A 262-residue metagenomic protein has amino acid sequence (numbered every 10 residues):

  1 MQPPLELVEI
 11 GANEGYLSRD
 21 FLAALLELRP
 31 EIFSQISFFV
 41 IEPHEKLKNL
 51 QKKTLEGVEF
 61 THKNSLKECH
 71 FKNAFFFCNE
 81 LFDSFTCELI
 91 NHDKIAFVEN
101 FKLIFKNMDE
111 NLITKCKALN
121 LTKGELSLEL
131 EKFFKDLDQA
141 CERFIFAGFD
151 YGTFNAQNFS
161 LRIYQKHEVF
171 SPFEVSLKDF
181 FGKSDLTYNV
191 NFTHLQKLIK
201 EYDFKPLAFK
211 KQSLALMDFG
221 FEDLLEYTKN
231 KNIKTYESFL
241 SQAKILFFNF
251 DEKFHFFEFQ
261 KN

Functional and structural regions predicted by a protein language model:
M1-C69: SAM cofactor-binding core of SAM-dependent methyltransferases, primarily the Rossmann-like beta-alpha-beta module
L5, N73-A74, F144: Conserved acidic residues
V8-I10, I41, F76-N79, F149: Active-site flanking residues adjacent to catalytic metal/cofactor-binding acidic residues
A12, E45, F82, Y151-T153: Short, glycine/acidic-enriched loop or turn micro-motifs at the edges of active sites
N49, F85-C87, Q157: Short helix/loop capping segments that flank catalytic or ligand/cofactor-binding pockets
H70-S84, E125-D136: Conserved adenosine/adenylate-binding substructure
F77-K117, L161-S171: A mobile, often basic/glycine-rich helix-loop segment that functions as the active-site lid/recognition loop
K115-N262: Long, Lys/Arg- and hydrophobic-enriched amphipathic alpha-helices
